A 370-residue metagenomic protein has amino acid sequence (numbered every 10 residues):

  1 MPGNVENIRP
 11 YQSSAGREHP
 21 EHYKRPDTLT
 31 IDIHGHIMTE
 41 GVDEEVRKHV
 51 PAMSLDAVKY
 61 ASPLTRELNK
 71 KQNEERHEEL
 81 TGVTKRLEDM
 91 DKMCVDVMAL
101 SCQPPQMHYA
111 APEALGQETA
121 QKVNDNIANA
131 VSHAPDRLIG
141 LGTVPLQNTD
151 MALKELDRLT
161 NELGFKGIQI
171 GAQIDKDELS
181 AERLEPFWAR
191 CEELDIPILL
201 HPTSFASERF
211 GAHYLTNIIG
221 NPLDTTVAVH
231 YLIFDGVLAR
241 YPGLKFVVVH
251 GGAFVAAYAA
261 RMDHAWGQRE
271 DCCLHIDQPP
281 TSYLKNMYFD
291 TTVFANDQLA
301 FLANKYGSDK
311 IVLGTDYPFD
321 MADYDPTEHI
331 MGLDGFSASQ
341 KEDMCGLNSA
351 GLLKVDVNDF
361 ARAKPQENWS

Functional and structural regions predicted by a protein language model:
P2-L29, E40-V97, D125-H133, K154-R158 (+4 more regions): Mid-to-C-terminal alpha-helical segments outside catalytic/metal-binding sites
N7, P20, V131, R158-V312 (+1 more regions): Catalytic pocket-lining loop regions of alpha/beta-barrel enzymes, especially the amidohydrolase/enolase/GH5 lineages
D27, H36-L80, F205-L223, M262-L284: Active-site gating loops and adjacent loop-to-helix segments of metal-dependent hydrolytic enzymes
G35, D316-Y317: Active-site metal-binding loops of divalent metal-dependent hydrolases
K92-C102, L200, A206: Short coil-to-beta-strand
Q103-T119, Q147-D150, H213-I218: Surface-exposed, active-site-proximal loop segments in enzymatic domains
G116-N124, S180-F187: Charged helix-capping and loop-helix junction motifs
L146, P202-A206, Y317-F319: Short glycine-enriched loops at secondary-structure junctions
